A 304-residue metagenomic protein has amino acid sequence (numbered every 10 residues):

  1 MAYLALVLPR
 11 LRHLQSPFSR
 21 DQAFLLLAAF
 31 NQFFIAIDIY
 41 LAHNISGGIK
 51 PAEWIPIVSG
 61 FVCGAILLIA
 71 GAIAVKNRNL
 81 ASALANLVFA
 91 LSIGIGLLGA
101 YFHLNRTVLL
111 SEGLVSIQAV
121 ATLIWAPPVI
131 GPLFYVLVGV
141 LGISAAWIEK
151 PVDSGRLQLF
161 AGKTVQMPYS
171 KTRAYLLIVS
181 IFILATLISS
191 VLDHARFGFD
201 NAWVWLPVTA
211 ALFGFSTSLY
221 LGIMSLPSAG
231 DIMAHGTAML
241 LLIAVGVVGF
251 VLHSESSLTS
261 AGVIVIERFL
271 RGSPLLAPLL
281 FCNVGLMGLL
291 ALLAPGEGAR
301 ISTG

Functional and structural regions predicted by a protein language model:
M1-A5, V58-I69, P127-K150, T209-Y220 (+1 more regions): Hydrophobic cores of alpha-helical transmembrane segments in multi-pass inner/ER membrane proteins, independent
A2-S19, K150-A174, S302-G304: Membrane-interfacial, low-structure loops and terminal tails that flank and connect transmembrane helices in multi-pass
R20-D21, L41-C63, D193-F213: Transmembrane alpha-helix entry/boundary detector in multi-pass membrane proteins
Q32-N44, L184-H194: Membrane-embedded alpha-helical segments in integral membrane proteins
A72-K76, S144-Q158, M224, L290-G304: Membrane-interface capping segments at transmembrane-helix boundaries
A74-S92, G222-L242: Loop-to-transmembrane helix junctions at the membrane interface
L91-L110, L241-T259: C-terminal TM-helix exit segments that contain a strictly Trp-centered aromatic cap at the helix terminus
I117-F134, M167-P168, V265-F281: Short aromatic-rich membrane-water interface segments that cap or initiate transmembrane helices in multi-pass membrane
